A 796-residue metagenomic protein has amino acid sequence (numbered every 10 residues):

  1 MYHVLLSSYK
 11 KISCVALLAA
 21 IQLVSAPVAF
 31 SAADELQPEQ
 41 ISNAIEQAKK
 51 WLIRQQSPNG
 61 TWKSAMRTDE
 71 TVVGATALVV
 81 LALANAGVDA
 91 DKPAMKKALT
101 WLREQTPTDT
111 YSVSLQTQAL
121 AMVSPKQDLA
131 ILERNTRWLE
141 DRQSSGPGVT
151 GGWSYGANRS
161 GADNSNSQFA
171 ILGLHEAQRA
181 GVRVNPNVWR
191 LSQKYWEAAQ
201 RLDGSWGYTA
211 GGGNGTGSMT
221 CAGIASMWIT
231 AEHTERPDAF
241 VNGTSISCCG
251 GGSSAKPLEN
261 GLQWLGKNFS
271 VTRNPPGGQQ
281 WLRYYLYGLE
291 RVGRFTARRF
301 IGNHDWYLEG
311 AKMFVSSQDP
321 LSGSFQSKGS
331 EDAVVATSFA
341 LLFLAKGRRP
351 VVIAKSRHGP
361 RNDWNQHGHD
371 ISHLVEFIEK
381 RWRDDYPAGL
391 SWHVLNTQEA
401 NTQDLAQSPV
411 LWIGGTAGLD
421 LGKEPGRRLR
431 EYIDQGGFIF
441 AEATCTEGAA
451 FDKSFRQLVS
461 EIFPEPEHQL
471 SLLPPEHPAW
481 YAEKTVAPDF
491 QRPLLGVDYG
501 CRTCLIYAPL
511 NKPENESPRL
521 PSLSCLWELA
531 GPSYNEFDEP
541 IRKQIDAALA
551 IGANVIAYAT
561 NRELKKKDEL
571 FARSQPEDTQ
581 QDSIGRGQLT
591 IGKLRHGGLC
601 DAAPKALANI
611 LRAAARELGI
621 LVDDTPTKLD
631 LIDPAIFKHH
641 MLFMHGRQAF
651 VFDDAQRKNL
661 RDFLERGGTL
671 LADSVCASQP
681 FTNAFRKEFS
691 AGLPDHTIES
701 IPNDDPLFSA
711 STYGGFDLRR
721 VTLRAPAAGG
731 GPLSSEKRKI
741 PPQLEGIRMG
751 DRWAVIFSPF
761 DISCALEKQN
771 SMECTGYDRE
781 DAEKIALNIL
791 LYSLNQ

Functional and structural regions predicted by a protein language model:
Y2-A16: Bacterial N-terminal signal peptides that target proteins for export
S13-S25: Bacterial N-terminal signal peptides
S25, A29-A33: Boundary at the C-terminal end of the N-terminal hydrophobic targeting segment
A32-K50, T61-A94, Q105-R137, D141-L191 (+5 more regions): An alpha-helical repeat/solenoid feature that recognizes helix-turn-helix modules
T68, R348-V410, G414-G418, K512 (+4 more regions): Aromatic-Pro/Gly-enriched surface loop or interdomain linker that acts as a lid/target-recognition segment
D69, P107-T110, M122-P125, S145-G146 (+22 more regions): Solvent-exposed loop/turn segments at secondary-structure junctions within structured extracellular/periplasmic domains
A94, I371-I462, A508, N515-P518 (+4 more regions): Helical hinge/lid and interdomain linker segments adjacent to catalytic or ligand-binding clefts that mediate domain
T446-N554, Y558, F571, G585-T590 (+4 more regions): An acidic, glycine-rich "communication" segment
